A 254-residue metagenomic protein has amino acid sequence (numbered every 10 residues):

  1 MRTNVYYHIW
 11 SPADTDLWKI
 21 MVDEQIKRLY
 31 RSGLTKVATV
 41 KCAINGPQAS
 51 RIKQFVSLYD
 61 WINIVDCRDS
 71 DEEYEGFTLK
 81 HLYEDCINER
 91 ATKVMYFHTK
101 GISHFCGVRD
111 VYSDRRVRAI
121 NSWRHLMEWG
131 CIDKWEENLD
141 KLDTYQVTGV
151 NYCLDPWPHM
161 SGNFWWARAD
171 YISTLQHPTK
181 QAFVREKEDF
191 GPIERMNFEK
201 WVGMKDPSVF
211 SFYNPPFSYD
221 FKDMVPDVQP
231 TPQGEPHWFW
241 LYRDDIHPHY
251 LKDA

Functional and structural regions predicted by a protein language model:
M1-A254: ER/Golgi luminal nucleotide-sugar-dependent glycosyltransferases, focusing on the catalytic module
